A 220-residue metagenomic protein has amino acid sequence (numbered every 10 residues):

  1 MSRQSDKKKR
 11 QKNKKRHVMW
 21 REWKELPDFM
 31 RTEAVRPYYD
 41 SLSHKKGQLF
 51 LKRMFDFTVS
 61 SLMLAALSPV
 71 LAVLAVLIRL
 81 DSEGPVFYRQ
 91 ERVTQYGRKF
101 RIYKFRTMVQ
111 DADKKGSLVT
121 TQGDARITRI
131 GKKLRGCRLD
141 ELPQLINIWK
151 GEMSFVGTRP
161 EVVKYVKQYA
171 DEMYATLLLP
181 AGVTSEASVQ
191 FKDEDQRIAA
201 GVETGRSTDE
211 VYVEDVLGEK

Functional and structural regions predicted by a protein language model:
S2-P37, W149-K220: Hydrophobic structural segments characteristic of membrane proteins
K7, M19-P27, R31, Y39-A112: A hydrophobic, helix-centered structural microdomain
V35-F50, Q122-R126, E141, E161: Juxtamembrane loop-helix boundary motifs flanking transmembrane segments in multi-pass membrane proteins
A75, Y88, T128-K132, K164: Positions in alpha-helical segments
F100-K132, G136: Acidic, Ser/Thr-rich low-complexity segments on the non-lumenal side of membrane proteins
K132-L142, S154, R159-E161: Membrane-proximal soluble helical/coiled-coil segments that couple transmembrane anchors to catalytic or regulatory
L145: Gly/Thr-rich phosphate-binding loop signature of adenosyl cofactor/nucleotide-binding cores
